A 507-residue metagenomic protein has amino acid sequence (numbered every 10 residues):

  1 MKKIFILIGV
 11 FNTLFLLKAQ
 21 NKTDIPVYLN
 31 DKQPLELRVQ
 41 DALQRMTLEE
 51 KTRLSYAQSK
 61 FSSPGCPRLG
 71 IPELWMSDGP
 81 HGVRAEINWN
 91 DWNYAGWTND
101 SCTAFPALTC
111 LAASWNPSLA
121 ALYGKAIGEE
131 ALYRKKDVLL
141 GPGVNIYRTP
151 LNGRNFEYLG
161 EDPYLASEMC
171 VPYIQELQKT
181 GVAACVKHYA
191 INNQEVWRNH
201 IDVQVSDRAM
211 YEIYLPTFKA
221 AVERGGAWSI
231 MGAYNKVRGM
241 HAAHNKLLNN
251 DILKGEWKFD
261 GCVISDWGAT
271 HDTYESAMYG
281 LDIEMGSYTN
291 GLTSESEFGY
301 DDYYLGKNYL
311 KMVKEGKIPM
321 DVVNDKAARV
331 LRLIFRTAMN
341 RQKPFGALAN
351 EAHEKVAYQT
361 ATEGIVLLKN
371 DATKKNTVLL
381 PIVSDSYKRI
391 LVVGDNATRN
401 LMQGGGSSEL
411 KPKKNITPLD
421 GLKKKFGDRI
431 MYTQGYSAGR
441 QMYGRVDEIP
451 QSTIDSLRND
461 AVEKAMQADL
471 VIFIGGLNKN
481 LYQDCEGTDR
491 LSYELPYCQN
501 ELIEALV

Functional and structural regions predicted by a protein language model:
M1-D24: Bacterial Sec-dependent N-terminal signal peptides
A19-V507: Glycoside hydrolase catalytic-domain context in secreted enzymes
